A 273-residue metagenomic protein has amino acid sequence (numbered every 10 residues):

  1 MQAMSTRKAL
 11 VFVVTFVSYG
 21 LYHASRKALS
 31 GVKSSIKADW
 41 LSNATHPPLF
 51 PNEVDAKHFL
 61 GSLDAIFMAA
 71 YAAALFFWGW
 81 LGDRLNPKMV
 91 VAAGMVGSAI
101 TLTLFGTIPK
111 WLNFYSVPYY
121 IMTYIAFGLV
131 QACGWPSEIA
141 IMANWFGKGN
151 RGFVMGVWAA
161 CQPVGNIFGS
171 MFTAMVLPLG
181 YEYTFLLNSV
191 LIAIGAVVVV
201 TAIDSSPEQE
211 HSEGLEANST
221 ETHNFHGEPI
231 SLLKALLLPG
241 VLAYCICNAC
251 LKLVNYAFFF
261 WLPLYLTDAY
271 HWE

Functional and structural regions predicted by a protein language model:
M1-M4, Q209-Y244, A269: Juxtamembrane intracellular "pre-TM" segments in multi-pass secondary transporters
V11-T45, F258-P263: Extracytoplasmic
K27, M68-F76, N166-I167: Residue-level signature of mid-helix packing/kink "hotspots" within the transmembrane helices of 12-pass Major
L29-S34, P239-E273: Extracytoplasmic gate region of multi-pass secondary transporters
K33-A72: Extracellular/periplasmic helix-loop-helix junction of adjacent transmembrane segments in MFS-like secondary
V96-F114: C-terminal ends and interior cores of transmembrane alpha-helices in multi-pass membrane transporters/permeases
T123-V164: Cytoplasmic helix-loop-helix junction between adjacent transmembrane helices in 12-TM secondary transporters
W158, Q162-P207: Helix-loop-helix hairpin linking two adjacent transmembrane segments in secondary transporters
